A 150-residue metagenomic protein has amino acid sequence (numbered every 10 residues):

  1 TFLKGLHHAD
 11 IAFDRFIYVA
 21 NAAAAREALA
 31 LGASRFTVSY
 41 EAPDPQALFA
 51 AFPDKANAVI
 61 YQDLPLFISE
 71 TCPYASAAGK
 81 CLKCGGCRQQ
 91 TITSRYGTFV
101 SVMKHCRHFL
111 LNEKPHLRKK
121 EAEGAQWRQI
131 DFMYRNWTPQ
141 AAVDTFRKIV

Functional and structural regions predicted by a protein language model:
T1-E27, L31-V150: Active-site pocket-lining/capping segments in soluble small-molecule metabolic enzymes
